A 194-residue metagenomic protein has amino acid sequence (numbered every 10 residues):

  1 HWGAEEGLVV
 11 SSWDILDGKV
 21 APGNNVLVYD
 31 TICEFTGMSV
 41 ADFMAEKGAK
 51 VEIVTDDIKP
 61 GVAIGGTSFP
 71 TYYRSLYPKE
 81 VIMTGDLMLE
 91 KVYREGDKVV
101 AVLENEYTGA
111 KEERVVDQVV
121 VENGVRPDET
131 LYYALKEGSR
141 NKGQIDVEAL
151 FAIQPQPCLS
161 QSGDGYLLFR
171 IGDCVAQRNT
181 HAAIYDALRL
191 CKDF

Functional and structural regions predicted by a protein language model:
H1-G66, V102-Q118, E122-F194: Rossmann-like dinucleotide/flavin-binding elements
G7, E80, L87: Phosphate/diphosphate-binding loops
D42, Y73-R74, E90, K192: Surface-exposed alpha-helical segments enriched in charged/polar residues
E52, I82-T84: Solvent-exposed, well-ordered amphipathic alpha-helical segments that flank/support binding or catalytic loops
Y72-V81: Helical element adjacent to the flavin cofactor pocket in flavoenzyme catalytic cores
G85-V100: A conserved short coil-to-beta-strand element within the FAD-binding core of flavoproteins
